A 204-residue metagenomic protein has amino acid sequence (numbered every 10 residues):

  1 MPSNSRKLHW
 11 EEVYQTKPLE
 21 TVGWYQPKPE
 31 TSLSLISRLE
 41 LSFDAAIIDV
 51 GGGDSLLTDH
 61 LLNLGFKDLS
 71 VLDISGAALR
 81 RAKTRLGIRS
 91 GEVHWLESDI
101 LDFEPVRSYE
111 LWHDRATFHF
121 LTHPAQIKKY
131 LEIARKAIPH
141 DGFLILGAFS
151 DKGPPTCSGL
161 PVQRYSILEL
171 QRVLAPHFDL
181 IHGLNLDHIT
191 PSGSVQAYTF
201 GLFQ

Functional and structural regions predicted by a protein language model:
M1-R107, L121-A137, G142-Q204: Class I (Rossmann-like) S-adenosyl-L-methionine-dependent methyltransferase catalytic domain, capturing the SAM-binding
E110: Conserved acidic residues
H113: A conserved beta-strand element that flanks and buttresses the S-adenosyl-L-methionine
A116-F120: Short catalytic micro-motifs in class I SAM-dependent methyltransferases
